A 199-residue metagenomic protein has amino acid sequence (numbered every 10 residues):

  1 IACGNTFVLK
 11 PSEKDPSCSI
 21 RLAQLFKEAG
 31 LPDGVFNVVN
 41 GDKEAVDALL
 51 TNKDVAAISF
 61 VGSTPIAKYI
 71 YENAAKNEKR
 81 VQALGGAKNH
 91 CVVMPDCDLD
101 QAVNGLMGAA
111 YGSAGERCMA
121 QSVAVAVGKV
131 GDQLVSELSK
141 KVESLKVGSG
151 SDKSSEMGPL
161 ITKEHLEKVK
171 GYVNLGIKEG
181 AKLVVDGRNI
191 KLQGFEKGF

Functional and structural regions predicted by a protein language model:
I1-D33, D100: Conserved small-residue-rich beta-alpha loop and adjacent elements that most often cradle the phosphate/pyrophosphate
N5, K10-S12, N40, V61 (+1 more regions): Short beta->alpha connector loops at strand-helix junctions that form conserved, small/polar/Pro-enriched
I20, A48-L49, G105: CheY-like receiver
Q24, D47, K68-E72: Active-site phosphate/pyrophosphate- and oxyanion-stabilizing loops and adjacent acidic/basic residues in soluble
G30, A57, S63-F199: ALDH superfamily catalytic-core signature
N37-A56: A structured beta-alpha segment of the ubiquitous adenosine-cofactor-binding alpha/beta core
